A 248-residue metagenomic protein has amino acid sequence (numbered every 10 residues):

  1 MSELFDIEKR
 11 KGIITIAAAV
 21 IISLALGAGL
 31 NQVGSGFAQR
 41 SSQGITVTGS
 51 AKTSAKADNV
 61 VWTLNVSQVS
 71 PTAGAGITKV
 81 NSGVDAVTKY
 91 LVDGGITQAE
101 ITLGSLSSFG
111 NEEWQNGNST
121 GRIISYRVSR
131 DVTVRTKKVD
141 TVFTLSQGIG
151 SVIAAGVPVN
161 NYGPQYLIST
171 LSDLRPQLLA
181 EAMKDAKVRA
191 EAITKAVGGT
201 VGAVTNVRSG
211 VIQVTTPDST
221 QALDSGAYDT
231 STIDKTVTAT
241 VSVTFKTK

Functional and structural regions predicted by a protein language model:
S2-K248: Short, charge-dense linear interaction motifs
